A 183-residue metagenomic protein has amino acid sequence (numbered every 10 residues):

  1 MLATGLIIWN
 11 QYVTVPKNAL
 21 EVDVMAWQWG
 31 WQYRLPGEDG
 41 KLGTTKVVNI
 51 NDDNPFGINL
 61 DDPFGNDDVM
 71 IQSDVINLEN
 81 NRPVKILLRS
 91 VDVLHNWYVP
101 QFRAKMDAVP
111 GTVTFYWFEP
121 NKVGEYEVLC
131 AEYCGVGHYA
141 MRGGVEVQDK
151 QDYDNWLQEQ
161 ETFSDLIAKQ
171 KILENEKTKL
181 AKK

Functional and structural regions predicted by a protein language model:
M1-K183: Non-transmembrane, membrane-proximal soluble domains of secreted or membrane proteins
